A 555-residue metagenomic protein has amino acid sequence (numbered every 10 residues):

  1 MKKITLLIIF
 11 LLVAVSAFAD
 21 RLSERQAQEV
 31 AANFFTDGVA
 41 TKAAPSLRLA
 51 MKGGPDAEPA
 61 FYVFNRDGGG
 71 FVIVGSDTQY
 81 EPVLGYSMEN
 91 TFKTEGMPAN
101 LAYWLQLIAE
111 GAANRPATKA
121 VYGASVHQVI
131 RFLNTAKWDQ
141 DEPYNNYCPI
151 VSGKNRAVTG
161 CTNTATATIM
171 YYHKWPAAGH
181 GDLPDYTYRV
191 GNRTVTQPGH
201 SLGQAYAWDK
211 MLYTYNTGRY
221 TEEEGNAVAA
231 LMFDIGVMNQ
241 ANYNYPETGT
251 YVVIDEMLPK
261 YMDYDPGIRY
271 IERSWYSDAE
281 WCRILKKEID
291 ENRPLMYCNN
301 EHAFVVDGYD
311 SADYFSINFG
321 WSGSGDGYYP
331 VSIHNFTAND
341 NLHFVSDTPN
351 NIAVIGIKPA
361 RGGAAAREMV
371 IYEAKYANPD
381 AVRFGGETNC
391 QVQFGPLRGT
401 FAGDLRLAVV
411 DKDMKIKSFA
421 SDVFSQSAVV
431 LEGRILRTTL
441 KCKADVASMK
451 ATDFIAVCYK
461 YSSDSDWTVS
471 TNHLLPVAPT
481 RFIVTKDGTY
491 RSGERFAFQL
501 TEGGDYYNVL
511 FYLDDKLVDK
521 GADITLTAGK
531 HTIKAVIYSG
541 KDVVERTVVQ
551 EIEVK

Functional and structural regions predicted by a protein language model:
I4-V13: Sec-dependent N-terminal signal peptides
D20-G53: Short, non-transmembrane alpha-helical segments in secretory-pathway proteins
L22-S23, A27-A31, F35, A60-F61 (+5 more regions): Noncatalytic regulatory segments and standalone regulatory/sensor domains
R48-G68, E256, K260-N318: Active-site-adjacent substructure of cysteine-protease-like catalytic cores
V83-E247: Active-site-adjacent structural segments surrounding the nucleophilic cysteine of cysteine proteases and isopeptidases
A338-Q391, D411-S418, L474-T501, K555: Short, compositionally biased P/S/T/A/G/V-rich stretches that sit at domain boundaries
D515-I524: Surface-exposed, flexible coil segments in extracellular/virion-facing regions
